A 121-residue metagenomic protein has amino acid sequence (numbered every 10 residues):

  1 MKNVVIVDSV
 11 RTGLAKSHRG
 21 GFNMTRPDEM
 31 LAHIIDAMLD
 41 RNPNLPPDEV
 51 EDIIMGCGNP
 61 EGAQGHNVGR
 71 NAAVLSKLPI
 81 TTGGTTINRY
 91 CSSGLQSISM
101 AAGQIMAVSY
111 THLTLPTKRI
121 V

Functional and structural regions predicted by a protein language model:
M1-A72, S76: Conserved active-site "lid/cap" helical segment
N3-V4, G84, H112: A residue-level signal for beta-strand positions that form part of recognition/binding surfaces within mature
D8-S9, N88, L113: Short beta-strand segments
T25, C57-S109: Conserved catalytic cysteine-centered active-site region of acyl-thioester-dependent Claisen-condensing enzymes
T111-T117: Conserved small/polar residues in nucleotide/adenosyl-binding loops
